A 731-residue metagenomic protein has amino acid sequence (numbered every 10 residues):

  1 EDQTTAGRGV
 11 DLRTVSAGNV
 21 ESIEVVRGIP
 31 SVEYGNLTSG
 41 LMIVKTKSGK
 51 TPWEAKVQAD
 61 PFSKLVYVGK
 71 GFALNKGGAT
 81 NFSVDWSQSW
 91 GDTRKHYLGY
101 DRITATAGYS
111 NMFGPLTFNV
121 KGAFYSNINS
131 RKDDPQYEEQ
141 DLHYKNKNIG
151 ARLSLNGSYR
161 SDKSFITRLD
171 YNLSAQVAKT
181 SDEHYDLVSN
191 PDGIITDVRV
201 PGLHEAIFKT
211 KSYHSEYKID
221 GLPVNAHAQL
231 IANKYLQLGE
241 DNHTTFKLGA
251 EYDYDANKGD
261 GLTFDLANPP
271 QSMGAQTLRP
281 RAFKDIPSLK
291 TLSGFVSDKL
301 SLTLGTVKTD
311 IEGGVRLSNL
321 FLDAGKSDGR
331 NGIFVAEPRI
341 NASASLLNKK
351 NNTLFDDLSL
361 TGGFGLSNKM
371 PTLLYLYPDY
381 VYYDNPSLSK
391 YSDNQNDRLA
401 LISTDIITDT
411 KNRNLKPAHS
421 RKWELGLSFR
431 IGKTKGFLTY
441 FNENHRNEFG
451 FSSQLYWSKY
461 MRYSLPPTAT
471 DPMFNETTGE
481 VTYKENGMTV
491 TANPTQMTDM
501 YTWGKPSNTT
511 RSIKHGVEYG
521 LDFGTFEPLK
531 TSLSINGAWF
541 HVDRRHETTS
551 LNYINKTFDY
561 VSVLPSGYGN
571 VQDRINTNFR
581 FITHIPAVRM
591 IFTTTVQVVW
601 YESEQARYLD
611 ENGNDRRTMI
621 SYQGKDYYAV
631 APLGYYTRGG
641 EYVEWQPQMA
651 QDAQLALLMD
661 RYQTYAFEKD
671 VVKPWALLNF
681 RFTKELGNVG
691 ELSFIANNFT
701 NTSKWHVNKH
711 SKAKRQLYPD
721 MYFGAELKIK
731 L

Functional and structural regions predicted by a protein language model:
E1-V26: Short acidic/polar hinge/loop motifs at secondary-structure boundaries that mediate gating or recognition
R8-R13, E33-K56, F72: N-terminal periplasmic accessory domains that precede and gate Gram-negative outer-membrane beta-barrel machines
E54-Q88, K95-Q176: Transmembrane beta-barrel wall of Gram-negative outer-membrane proteins
M112-S126, N146-S327, G516: Face-selective signature of the C-terminal outer-membrane beta-barrel domain
D285-K435, T439-N444: Structural signature of Gram-negative outer-membrane beta-barrels, strongest in the C-terminal barrel of TonB-dependent
L304-T306, Y463-G613: Gram-negative outer-membrane beta-barrel transporters
N368, H445-N447, V598-Q663, V672-W675 (+1 more regions): C-terminal beta-signal and adjacent terminal beta-strands/loops of Gram-negative outer-membrane beta-barrel proteins
D393-Y501: Membrane-embedded beta-barrel scaffold of Gram-negative outer-membrane proteins
